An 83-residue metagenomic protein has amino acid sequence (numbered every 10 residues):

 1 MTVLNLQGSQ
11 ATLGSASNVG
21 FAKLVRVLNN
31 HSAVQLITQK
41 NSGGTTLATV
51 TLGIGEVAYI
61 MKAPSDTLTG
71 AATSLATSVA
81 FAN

Functional and structural regions predicted by a protein language model:
T2, S65-N83: Terminal connector regions
T2-L4, A11, V34, V50 (+1 more regions): Intrinsic-disorder/low-complexity peptide segments enriched for small residues
T2-L6, A16, T38-Q39, L47-A48 (+1 more regions): A short linear-motif detector with a strong N-terminal bias
L4-F21, T45-T46, L75: Surface-exposed ligand/attachment interfaces on beta-rich extracellular proteins
G20-N29: Short hydrophobic/aromatic-rich beta-strand motifs
L28-A48: Short, surface-exposed beta-strand/strand-loop-strand elements in extracellular ectodomains
N41-A72: Intrinsically disordered, low-complexity Pro/Gly/Ser/Thr-rich segments with frequent PxxP/GP/PP motifs and embedded
